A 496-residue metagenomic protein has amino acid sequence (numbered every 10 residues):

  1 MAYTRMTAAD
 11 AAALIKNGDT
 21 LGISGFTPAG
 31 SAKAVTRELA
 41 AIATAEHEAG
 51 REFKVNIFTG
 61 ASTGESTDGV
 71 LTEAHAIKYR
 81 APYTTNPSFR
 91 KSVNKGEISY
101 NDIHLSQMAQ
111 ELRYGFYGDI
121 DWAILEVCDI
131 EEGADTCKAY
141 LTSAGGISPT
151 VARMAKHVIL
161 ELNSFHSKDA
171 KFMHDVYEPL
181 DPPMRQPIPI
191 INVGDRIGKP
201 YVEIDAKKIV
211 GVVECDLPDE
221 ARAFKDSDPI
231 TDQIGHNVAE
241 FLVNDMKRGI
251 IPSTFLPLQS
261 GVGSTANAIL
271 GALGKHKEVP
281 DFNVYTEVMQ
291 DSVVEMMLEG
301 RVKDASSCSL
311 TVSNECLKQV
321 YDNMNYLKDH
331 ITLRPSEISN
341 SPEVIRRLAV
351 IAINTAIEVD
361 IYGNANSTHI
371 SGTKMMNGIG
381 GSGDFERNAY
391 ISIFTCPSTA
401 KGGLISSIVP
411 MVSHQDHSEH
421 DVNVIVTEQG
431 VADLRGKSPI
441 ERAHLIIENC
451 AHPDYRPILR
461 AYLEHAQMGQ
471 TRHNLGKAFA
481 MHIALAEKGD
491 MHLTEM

Functional and structural regions predicted by a protein language model:
M1-M496: Conserved alpha/beta enzyme-core scaffold
